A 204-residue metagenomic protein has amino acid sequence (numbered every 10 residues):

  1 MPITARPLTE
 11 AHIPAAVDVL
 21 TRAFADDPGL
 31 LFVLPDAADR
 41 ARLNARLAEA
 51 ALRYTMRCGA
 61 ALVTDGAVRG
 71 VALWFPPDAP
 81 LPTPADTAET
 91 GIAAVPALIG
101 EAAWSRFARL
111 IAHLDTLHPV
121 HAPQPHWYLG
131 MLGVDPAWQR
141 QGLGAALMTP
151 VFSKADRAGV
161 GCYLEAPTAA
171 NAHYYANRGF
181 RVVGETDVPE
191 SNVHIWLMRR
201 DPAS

Functional and structural regions predicted by a protein language model:
T4-D18, R22, D26: A short beta-loop-alpha structural element at the N-terminal edge of CoA-dependent acyl/N-acetyltransferase catalytic
A37-A61: Active-site rim helix/loop that mediates acceptor-substrate recognition in acyltransferases
M56-W74, G133: Conserved beta-hairpin
L73-G133, Q139, P189-V193: Conserved acyl-donor/pantetheine-binding loop and adjacent beta-alpha core of acyl/acetyltransferases and related
P125-W127, K154-P167: Conserved GNAT acetyl-CoA-binding A-motif
G130-Q139, Y163-A172, P189-S191, R200-D201: Conserved beta-strand-loop-alpha-helix junction that forms the acyl-donor binding cleft
M131-V134, R140-S153, N177: Conserved acetyl-CoA-binding loop-helix of GNAT-fold acetyltransferases
A145, R157-A158, T168-E185, S191: Conserved active-site alpha-helix within GNAT-family acetyltransferase domains
